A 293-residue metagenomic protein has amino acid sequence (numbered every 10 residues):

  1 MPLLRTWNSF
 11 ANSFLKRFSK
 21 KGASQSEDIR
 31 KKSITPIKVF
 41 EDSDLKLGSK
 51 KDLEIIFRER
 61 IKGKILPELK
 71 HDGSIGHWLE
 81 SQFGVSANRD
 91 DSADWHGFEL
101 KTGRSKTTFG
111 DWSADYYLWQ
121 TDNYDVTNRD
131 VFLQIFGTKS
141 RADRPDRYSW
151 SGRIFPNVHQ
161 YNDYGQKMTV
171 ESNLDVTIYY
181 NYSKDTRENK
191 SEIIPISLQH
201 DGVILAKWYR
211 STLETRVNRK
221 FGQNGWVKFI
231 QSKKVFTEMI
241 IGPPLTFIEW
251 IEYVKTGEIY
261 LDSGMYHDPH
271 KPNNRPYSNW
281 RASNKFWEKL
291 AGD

Functional and structural regions predicted by a protein language model:
M1-H96, T102-D293: Nucleic-acid endonuclease domains
